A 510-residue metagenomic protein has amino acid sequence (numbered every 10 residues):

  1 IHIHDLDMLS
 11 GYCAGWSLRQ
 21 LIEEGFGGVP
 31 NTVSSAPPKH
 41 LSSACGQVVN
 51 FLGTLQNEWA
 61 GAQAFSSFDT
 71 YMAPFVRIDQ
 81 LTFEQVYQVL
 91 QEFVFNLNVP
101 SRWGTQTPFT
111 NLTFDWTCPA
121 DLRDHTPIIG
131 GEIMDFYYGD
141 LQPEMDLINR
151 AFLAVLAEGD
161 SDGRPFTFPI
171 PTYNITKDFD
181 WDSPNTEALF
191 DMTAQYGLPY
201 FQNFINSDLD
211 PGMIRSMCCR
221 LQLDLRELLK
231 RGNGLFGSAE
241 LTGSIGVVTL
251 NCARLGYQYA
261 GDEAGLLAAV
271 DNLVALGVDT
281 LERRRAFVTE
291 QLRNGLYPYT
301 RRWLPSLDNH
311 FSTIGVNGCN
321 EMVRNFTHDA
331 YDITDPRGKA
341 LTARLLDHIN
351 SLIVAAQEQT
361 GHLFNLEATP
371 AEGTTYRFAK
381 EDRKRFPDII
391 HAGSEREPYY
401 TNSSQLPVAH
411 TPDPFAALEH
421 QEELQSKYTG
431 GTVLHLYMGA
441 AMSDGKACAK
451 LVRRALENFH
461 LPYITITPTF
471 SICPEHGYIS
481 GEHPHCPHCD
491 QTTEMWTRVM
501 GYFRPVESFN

Functional and structural regions predicted by a protein language model:
I1-D308, D329, D335-H488, T492-M495: Conserved catalytic cores of very large enzyme subunits
H310, I314-V323: Extended amphipathic alpha-helical segments enriched in small hydrophobics
G315-G318, G430, G501: Glycine-centered flexibility sites
F326-T334, P505-N510: Glycine-rich phosphate/pyrophosphate-binding loops and their adjacent beta-strand/loop elements at enzyme active sites
D490-M495, Y502-N510: Phosphate-handling catalytic cores of nucleic-acid transaction enzymes
